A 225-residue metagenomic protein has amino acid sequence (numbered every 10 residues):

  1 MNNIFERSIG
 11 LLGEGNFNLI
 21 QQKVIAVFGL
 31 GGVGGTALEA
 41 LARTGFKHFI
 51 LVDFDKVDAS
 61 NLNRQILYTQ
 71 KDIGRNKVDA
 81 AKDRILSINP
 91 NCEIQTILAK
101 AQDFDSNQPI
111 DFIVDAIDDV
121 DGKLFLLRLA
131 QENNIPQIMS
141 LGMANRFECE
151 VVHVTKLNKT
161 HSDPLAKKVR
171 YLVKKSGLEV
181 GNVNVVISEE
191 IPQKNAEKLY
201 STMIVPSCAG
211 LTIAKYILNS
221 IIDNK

Functional and structural regions predicted by a protein language model:
M1-I25: N-terminal charged helix/coil linker that caps or initiates catalytic domains
V27-G29, V52: Conserved N-terminal Rossmann-fold NAD(P)-binding element of oxidoreductases
V33-G34: Hydrophobic/small residue at the entry helix of a nucleotide-binding pocket
R43-H48, E132: Conserved S-adenosyl-L-methionine
F46, L51-I88: Glycine-rich phosphate-binding loop and adjoining beta1-alpha1-beta2 segment of Rossmann-like nucleotide-binding folds
I97-F104: Conserved SAM/SAH-binding loop
Q108-F112, I117-F125, E132-N133, Q137 (+2 more regions): Glycine-rich phosphate/adenylate-binding loop
